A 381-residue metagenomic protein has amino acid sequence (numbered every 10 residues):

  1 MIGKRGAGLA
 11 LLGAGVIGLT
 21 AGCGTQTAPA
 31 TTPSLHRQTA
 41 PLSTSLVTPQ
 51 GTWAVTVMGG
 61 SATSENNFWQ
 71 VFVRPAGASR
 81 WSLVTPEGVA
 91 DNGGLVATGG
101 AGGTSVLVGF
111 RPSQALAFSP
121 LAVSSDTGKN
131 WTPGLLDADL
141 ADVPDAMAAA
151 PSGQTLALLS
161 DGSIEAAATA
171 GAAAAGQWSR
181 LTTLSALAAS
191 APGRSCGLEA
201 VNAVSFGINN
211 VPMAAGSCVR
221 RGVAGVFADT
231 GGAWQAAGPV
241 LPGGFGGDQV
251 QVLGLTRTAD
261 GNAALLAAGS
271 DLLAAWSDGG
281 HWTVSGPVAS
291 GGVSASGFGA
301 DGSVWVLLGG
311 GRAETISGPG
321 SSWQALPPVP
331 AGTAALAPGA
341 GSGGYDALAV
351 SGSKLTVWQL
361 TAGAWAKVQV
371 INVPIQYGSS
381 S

Functional and structural regions predicted by a protein language model:
L19-G22: C-terminal motif of bacterial Sec signal peptides marking the signal peptidase cleavage site
G24-Q26: Bacterial signal peptide processing site
S34-V71, D91-A97: Beta-strand-rich domains and repeat architectures in extracellular enzymes and scaffolds, especially beta-propellers
Q38-V47, V89-A101, D139-P151, A189-F206 (+4 more regions): Repeated scaffold domains used in trafficking and secretory/extracellular systems, primarily beta-propellers
T48-T56, G102-V108, S152-A157, I208-A215 (+3 more regions): Entry beta-strands of beta-propeller and related beta-repeat scaffolds
M58-E65, F110-L116, G162-I164, S217-G222 (+3 more regions): Short glycine/acidic-enriched loop and turn motifs that connect beta-strands
R74-P75, S124-S125, E165-A172, F227-G231 (+3 more regions): Conserved Ser/Thr-centered positions that define the repeating blades of beta-propeller domains
L336-S381: Blade-level signature of beta-propeller repeat domains, shared across WD40, Kelch, NHL, RCC1 and BNR/Asp-box propellers
